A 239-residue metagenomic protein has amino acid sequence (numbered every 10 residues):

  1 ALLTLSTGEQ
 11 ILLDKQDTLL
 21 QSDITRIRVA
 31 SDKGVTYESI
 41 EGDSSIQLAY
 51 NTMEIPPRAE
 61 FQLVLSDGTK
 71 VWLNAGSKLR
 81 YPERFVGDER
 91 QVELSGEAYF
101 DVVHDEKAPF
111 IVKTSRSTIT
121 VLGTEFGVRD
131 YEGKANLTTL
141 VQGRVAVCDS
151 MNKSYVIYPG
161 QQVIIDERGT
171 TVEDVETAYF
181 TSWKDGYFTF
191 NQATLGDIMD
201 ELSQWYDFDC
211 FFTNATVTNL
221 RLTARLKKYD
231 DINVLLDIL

Functional and structural regions predicted by a protein language model:
A1-L239: A residue-level detector for the "anchor" residue at the start of short, highly conserved motifs
